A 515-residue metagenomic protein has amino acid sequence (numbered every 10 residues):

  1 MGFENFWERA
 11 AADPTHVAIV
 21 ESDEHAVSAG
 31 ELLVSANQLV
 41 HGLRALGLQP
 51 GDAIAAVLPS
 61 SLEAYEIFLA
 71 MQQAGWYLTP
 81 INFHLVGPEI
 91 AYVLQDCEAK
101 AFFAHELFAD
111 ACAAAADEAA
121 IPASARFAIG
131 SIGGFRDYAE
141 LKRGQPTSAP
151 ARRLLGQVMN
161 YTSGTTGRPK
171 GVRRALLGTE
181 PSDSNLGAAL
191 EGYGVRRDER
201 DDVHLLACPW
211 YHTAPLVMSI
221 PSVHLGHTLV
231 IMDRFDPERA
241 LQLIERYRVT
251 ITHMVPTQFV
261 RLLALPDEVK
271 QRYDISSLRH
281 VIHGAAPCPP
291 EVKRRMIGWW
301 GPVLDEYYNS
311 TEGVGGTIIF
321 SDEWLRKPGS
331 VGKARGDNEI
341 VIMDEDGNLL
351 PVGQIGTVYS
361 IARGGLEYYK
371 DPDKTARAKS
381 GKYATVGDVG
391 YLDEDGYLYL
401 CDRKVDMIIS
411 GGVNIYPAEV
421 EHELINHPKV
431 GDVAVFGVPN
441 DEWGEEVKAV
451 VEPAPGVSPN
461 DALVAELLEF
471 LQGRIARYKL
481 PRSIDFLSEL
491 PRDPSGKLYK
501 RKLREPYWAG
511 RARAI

Functional and structural regions predicted by a protein language model:
M1-A18, V34: A short N-terminal helical cap/helix-turn-helix that marks the beginning of AMP-binding/adenylate-forming
T15-S61, Y65-L69, V86-A91: Conserved AMP-binding/adenylate-forming core of the ANL superfamily
H41, A64, L69, L85 (+14 more regions): AMP-binding/adenylate-forming catalytic core of the ANL superfamily
P59-G87, Q95-A101, A119, D202-V203 (+2 more regions): A short helix-loop-beta submotif of the ANL/AMP-binding
E98-A101, D117-G134, D202-L205, H253-M254 (+1 more regions): Conserved helix-loop-beta element of the AMP-binding
D110-N160, R168, L177-A189, L265-P266: ANL superfamily adenylate-forming
V158-G164, H224-L225, V249-M254, L265-K327 (+1 more regions): Gly/Ser/Thr-rich phosphate-binding loop
E180-V203, A207, Y211-I251, L265: Conserved AMP-binding/adenylation subdomain of ANL enzymes
